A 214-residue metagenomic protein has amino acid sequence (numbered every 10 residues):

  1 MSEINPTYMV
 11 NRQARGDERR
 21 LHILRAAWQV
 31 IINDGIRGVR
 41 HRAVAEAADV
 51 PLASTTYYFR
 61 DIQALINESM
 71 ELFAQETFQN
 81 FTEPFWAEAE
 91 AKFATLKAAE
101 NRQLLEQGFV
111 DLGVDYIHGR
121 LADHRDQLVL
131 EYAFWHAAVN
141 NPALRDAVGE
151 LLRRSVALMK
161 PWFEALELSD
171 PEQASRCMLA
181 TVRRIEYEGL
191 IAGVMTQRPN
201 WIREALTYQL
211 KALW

Functional and structural regions predicted by a protein language model:
M1-E18, Q29, A89-F93: N-terminal intrinsically disordered/low-complexity leader segments
G16, M70, A74, R145-R153: Amphipathic, non-transmembrane alpha-helical scaffold segments
H22, A26, V30-E68, L72: Helix-turn-helix
H22, A26-D34, N80, L130 (+2 more regions): Solvent-exposed, amphipathic alpha-helical segments
A64-A94: Conserved alpha-helical segments that form or flank metal/cofactor-binding pockets of metalloenzymes
T82-H124, M178: Hydrophobic alpha-helical connector segments
L121-Y132, H136-L166, R176: Amphipathic alpha-helical packing segments from all-alpha helical-bundle domains
R145-R153, W162-W214: Hydrophobic/aromatic-rich alpha-helical bundle segments in the mid-to-C-terminal region
